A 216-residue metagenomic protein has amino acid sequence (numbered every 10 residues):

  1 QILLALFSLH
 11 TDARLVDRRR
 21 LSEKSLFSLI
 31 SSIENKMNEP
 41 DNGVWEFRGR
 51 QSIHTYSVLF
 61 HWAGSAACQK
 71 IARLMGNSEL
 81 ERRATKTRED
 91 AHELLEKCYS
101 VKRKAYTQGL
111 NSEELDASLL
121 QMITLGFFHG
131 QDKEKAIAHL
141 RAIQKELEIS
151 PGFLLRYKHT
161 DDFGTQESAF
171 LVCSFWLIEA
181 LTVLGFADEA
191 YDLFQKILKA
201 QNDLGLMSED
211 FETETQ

Functional and structural regions predicted by a protein language model:
Q1-M37, V58, W62: Aromatic-rich carbohydrate-recognition surfaces in CAZymes
Q1-S8, T55-K70, E114-F127, E167-V183: Well-ordered alpha-helical segments within folded domains of soluble proteins
L9-L21, P40-R48, A67-T85: Inter-helical turn/loop segments and adjacent helix faces that build the functional surface of alpha-helical bundle
D17-K24, W45-L59, E79-R82, L110 (+2 more regions): Alpha-helix capping and helix-loop boundary segments enriched in small/acidic/polar residues
S25, E79-R83, T87, K135 (+1 more regions): Alpha-helical positions within canonical tetratricopeptide repeat
S28-R48, E89-L171, D192-Q216: Extended glycan-interaction surfaces of carbohydrate-active proteins
Q51-A105: Loop-centered beta-sheet repeat module
